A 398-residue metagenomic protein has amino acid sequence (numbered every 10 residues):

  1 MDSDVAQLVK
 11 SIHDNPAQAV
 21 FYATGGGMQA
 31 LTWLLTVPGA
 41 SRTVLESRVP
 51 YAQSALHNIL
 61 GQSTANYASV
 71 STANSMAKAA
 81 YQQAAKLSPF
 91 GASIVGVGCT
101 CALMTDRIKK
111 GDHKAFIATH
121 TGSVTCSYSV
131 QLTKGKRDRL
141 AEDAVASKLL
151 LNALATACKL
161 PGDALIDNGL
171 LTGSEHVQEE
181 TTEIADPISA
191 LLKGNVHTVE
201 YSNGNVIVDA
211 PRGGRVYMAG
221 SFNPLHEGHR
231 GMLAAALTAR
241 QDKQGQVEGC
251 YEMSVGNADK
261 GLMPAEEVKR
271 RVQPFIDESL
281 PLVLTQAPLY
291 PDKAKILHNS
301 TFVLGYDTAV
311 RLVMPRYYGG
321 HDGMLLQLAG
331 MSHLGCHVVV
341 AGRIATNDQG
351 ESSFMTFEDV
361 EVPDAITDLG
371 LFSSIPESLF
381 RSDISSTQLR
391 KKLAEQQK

Functional and structural regions predicted by a protein language model:
D2-I12, Q29-T36, V49-S54, N58-G61 (+3 more regions): Nucleotidyltransferase catalytic core that binds NTPs
I12-T43: Short, conserved "active-site rim" segments that organize catalytic pockets and cofactor/ligand binding
A65-N74: Nucleic-acid endo/exonuclease domains
